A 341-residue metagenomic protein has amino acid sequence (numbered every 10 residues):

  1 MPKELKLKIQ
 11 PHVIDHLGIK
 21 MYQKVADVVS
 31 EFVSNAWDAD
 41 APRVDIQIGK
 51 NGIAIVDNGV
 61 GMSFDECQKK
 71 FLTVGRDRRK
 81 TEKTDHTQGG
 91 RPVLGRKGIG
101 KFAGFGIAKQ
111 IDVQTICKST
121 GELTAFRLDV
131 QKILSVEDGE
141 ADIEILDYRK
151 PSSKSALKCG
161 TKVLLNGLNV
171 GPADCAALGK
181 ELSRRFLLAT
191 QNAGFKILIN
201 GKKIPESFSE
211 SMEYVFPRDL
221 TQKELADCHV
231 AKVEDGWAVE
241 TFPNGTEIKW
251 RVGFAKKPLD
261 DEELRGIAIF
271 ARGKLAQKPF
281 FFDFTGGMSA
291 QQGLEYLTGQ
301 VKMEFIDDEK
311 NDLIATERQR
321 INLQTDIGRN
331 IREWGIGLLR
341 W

Functional and structural regions predicted by a protein language model:
M1-K162: GHKL (Bergerat-fold) ATPase N-terminal catalytic module, capturing the glycine-rich phosphate-binding loop and acidic
M1-K3, A231-W341: Charged regulatory segments coupled to nucleotide-binding catalytic modules in large multidomain enzymes
P11-I19, N51, Q88-V93, C159-V170 (+3 more regions): Short hinge/gating elements
I48, T115, L165-G167, A271-G273 (+1 more regions): Flexible glycine-/small-residue-rich
K50, I199-K203, R272-G273: Residue-level detection of beta-strand-connecting loop/turn positions
G59, N166-P172, F305-D307, I327: A generic structural motif
I107-I111, C159-G160, N192-A193, R265 (+1 more regions): Short glycine-/polar-rich loops that comprise or flank the Walker A/P-loop and associated switch/sensor motifs
S153-L264: Glycine/threonine-rich ATP-lid/beta-loop region of ATP-binding domains
